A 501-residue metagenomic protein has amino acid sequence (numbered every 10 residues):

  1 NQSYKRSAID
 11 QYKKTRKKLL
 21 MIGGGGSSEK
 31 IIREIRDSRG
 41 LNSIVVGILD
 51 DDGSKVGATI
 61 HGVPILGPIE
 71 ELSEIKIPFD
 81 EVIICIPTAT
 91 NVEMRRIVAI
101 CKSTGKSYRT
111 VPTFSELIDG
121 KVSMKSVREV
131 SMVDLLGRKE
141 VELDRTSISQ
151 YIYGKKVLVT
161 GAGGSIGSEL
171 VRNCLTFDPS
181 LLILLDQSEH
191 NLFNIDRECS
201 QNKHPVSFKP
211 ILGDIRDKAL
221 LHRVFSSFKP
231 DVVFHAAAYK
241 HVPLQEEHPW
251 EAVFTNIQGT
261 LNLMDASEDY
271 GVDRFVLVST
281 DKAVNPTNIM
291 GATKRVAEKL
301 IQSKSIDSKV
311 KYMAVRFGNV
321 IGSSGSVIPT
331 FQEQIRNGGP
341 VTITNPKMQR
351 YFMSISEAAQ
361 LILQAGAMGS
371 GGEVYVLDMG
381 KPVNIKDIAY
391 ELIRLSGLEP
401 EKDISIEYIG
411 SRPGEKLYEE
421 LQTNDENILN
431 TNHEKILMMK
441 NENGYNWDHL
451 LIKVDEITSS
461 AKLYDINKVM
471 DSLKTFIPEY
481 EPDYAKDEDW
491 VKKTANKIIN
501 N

Functional and structural regions predicted by a protein language model:
S3-T110, F114-D119, H190-N194, Q201 (+2 more regions): A solvent-exposed beta-alpha-beta segment
G40-N42, L175-L181: Conserved S-adenosyl-L-methionine
V56, M94-K156, E268: Flexible, Lys/Arg-rich cytosolic regulatory linkers and terminal tails that connect or flank
R95-V111, L181-S188, S227, V232 (+1 more regions): NAD(P)-cofactor binding segment of oxidoreductase domains
D119-G120, H235, Y239-E298, S303-S305: Conserved Rossmann-fold NAD(P)-dependent oxidoreductase catalytic core, especially the SDR/UDP-sugar
E142, S147-Y151, K299, S303-V320 (+1 more regions): Strand-loop microenvironment adjacent to phosphate/nucleotide-handling motifs in alpha/beta enzyme folds
V157-L175: N-terminal Rossmann NAD(P)H-binding glycine-rich loop of SDR-like oxidoreductase domains
L212-V232: Conserved Rossmann-fold cofactor-binding substructure of NAD(P)-dependent oxidoreductases
